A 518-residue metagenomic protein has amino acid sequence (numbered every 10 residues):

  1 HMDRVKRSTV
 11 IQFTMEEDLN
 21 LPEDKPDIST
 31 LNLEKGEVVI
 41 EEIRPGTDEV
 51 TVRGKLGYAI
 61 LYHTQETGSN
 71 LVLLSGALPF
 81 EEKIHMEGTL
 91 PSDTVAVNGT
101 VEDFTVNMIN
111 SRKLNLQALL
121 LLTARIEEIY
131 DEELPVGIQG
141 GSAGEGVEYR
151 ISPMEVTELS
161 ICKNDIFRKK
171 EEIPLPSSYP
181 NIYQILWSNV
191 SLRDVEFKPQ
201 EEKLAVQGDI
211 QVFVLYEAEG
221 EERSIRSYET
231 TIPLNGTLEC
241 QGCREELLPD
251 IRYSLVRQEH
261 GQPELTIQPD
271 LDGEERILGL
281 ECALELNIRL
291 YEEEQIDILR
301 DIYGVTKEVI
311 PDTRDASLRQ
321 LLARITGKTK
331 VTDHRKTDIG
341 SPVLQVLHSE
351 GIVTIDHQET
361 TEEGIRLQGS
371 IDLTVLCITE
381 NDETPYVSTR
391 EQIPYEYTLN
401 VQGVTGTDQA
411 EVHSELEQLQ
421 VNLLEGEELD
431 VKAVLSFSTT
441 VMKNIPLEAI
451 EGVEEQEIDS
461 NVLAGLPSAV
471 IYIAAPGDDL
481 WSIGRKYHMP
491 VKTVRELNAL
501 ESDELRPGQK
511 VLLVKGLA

Functional and structural regions predicted by a protein language model:
H1-L466: Membrane-lipid interaction segments
M489-A518: Extracellular LysM carbohydrate-binding repeats and other cell-envelope/extracellular binding modules
